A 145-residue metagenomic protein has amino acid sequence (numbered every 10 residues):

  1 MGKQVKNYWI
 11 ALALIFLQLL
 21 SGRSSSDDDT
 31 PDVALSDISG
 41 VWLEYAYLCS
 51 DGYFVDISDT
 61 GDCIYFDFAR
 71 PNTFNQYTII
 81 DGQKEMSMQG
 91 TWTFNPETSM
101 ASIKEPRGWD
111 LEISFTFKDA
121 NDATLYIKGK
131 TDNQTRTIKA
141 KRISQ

Functional and structural regions predicted by a protein language model:
G2-I10: Bacterial N-terminal signal peptides that target proteins for export
W9-L17: Sec-dependent N-terminal signal peptides
L19-G22: C-terminal motif of bacterial Sec signal peptides marking the signal peptidase cleavage site
S25-S87, E97-Q145: Lipid interaction determinants
G90: Phosphoinositide-binding peripheral membrane targeting modules
